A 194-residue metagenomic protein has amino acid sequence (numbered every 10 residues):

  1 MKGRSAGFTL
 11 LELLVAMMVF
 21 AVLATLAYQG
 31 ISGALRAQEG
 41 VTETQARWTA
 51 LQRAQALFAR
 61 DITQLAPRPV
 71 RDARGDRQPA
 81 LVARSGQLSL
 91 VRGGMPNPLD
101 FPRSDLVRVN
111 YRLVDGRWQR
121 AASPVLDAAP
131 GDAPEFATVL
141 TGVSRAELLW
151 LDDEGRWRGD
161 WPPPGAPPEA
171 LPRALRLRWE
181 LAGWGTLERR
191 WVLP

Functional and structural regions predicted by a protein language model:
K2-I31: N-terminal single-pass transmembrane signal-anchor helix
V19, A50, E135: Conserved acidic
L26-A128: Extracytoplasmic beta-strand-rich oligomerization domains located immediately C-terminal to a leader/signal peptide
G93-L171: Intrinsically disordered, low-complexity regions enriched in Pro/Ser/Thr/Gly and acidic residues
R176-G183: Short, exposed beta-strand-loop hairpins at the edges of beta-sheets in extracellular/periplasmic proteins
E188-L193: Edge beta-strands of extracellular beta-sandwich domains
